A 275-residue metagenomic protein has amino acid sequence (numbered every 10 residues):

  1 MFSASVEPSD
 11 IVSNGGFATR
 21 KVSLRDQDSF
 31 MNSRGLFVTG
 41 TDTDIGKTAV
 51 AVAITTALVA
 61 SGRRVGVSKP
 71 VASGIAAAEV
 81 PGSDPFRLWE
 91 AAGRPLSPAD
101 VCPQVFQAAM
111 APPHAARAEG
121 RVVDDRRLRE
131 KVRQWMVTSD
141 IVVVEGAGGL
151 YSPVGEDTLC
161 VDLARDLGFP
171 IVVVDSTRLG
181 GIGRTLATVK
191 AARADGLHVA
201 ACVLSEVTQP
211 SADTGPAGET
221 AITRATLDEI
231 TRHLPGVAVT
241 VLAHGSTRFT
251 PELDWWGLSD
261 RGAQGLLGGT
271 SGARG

Functional and structural regions predicted by a protein language model:
F2-S9, S13, R20: Low-acidity, Ser/Thr- and Arg-rich intrinsically disordered low-complexity segments
N32-F37: Extreme N-terminal starter segment of soluble prokaryotic enzymes
V38-A51: Glycine-rich phosphate-binding P-loop
A49-V122, R126, R133: N-terminal phosphate/diphosphate-binding loop that engages ATP/GTP or pyrophosphate donors across diverse enzyme folds
P112-V154, V161: Phosphate-binding/switch loop-helix module in NTP-utilizing enzymes
G155-L163, L186-V189, A221-D228: Charged helix-capping and loop-helix junction motifs
G155-T177: Inter-motif core of Ras-like GTPase G domains
K190-G275: C-terminal lobe/tail of nucleotide-utilizing enzymes
